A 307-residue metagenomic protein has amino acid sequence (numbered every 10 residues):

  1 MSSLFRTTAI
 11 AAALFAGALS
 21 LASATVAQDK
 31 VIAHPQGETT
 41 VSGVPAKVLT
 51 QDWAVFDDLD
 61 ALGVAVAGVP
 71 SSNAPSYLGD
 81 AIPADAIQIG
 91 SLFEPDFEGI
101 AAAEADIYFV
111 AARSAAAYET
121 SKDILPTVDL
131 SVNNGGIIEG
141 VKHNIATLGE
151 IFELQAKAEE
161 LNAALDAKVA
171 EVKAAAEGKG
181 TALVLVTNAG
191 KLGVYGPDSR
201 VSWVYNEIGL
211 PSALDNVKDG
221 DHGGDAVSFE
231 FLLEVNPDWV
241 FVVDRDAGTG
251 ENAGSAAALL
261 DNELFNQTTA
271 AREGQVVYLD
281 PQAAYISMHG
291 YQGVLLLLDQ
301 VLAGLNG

Functional and structural regions predicted by a protein language model:
S2-F5, A11, F15-A54, A156-L185 (+3 more regions): Bacterial Sec-exported substrate-binding components of ABC uptake systems
H34-Q36, I89-D96, D219-V227: Short helix-initiation/N-cap motifs at beta->coil->alpha
K47, D52-G99: A short, structured surface patch at a secondary-structure boundary
N73-Y77, V194-D225: Alpha-helical, coiled-coil/dimerization segments enriched in small aliphatic residues
A102-V110, P126, L232, N236-F241: Proline-aspartate-enriched helix->loop->beta-strand connector
T120-A189, Q275, A284-G307: Extracytoplasmic substrate-binding proteins
G193, D221-T249: Ligand-binding pocket segment of bilobal, Venus flytrap-like solute-binding proteins
D238-G307: Structured C-terminal subdomain patch of bacterial secreted/periplasmic proteins
